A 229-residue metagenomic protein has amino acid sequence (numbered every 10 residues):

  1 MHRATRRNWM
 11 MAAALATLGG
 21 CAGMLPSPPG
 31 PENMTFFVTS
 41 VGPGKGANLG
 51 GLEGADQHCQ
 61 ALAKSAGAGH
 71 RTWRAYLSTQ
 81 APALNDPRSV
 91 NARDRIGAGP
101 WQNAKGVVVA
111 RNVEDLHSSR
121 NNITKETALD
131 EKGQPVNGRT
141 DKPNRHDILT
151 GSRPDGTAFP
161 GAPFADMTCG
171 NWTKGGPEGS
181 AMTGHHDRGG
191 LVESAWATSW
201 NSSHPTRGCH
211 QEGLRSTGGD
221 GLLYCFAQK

Functional and structural regions predicted by a protein language model:
H2-M11: Bacterial N-terminal signal peptides that target proteins for export
M11-G20: Bacterial N-terminal signal peptides
A22-K229: Secreted/extracellular ectodomain signature
